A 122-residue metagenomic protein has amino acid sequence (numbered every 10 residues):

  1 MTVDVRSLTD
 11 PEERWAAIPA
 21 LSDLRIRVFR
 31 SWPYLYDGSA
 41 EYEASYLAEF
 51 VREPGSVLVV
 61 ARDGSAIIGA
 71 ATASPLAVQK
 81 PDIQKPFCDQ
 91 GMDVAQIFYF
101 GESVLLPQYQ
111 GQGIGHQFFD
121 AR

Functional and structural regions predicted by a protein language model:
V3-L21: A short beta-loop-alpha structural element at the N-terminal edge of CoA-dependent acyl/N-acetyltransferase catalytic
T9, R25-V28, E102-V104: Short, histidine-centered active-site or binding-site loop motifs used for metal coordination, general acid-base
E13, L35, L106, Q110-G111: Glycine-/small-residue-rich active-site loops that bind phosphorylated ligands and cofactors
S22-G38: Helix-loop element at the rim of GNAT/NAT acetyltransferase active sites that forms part of the acceptor-substrate
L35-V59, D63, T72: Active-site rim helix/loop that mediates acceptor-substrate recognition in acyltransferases
A70-S103: Conserved acyl-donor/pantetheine-binding loop and adjacent beta-alpha core of acyl/acetyltransferases and related
E102-L105, G111-R122: Conserved acetyl-CoA-binding loop-helix of GNAT-fold acetyltransferases
